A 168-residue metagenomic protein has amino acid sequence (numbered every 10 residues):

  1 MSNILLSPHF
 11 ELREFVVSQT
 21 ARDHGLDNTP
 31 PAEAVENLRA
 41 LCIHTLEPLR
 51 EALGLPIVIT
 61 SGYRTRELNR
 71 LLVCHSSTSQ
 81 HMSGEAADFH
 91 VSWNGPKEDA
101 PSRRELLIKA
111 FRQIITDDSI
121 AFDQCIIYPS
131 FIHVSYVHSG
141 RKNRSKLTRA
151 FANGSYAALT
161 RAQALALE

Functional and structural regions predicted by a protein language model:
M1-A52, H138-R141, T148-E168: Extracytoplasmic cell-surface/polysaccharide-interacting catalytic and binding patches
C42-T45, L55, L68, E85 (+1 more regions): Amphipathic alpha-helical interface surfaces
H44-C74: Extended, low-complexity, intrinsically disordered C-terminal regulatory tails of eukaryotic serine/threonine kinases
I57, A87, I132: A broad, low-specificity signal marking well-ordered, structured residues that form hydrophobic/aromatic
L72-D88: Active-site microenvironments of hydrolase-like enzyme catalytic domains
T78, V91-E168: Catalytic cores and adjacent binding grooves of peptidoglycan-active enzymes
